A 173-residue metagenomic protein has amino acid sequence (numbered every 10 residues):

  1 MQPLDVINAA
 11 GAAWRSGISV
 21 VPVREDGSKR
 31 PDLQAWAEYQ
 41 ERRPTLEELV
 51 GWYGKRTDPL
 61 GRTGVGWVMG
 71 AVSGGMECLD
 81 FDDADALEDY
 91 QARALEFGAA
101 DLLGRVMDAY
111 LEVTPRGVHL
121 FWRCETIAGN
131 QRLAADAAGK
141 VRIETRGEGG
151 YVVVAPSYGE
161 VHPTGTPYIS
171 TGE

Functional and structural regions predicted by a protein language model:
M1-R116, C124-T126: Signature for HUH/AEP ssDNA processing cores
G70-L87, R123-E173: DNA replication initiation modules
L120: Catalytic phosphate/metal-binding cores of nucleic-acid and nucleotide-processing enzymes, i.e., regions that mediate
